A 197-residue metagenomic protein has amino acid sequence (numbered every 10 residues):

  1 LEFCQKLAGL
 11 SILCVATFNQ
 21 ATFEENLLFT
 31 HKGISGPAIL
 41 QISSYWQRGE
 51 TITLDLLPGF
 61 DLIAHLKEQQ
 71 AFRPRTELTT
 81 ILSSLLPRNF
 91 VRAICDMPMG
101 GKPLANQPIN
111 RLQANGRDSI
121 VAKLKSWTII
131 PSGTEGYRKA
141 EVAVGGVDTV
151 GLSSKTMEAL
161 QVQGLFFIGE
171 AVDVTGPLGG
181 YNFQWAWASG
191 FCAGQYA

Functional and structural regions predicted by a protein language model:
L1-N115: An anion/pyrophosphate-binding glycine-rich loop and adjacent beta-alpha core in soluble alpha-beta enzymes
S35-A38, V147-D148, A171, L178-N182: Gly/Ser/Thr-rich beta-alpha loop segments that engage phosphate groups in nucleotides
I42-Y45, S154-K155, S189: N-terminal low-complexity, intrinsically disordered patches enriched in charged
W46, W127, W185-W187: Tryptophan-centered motif/residue detector
D61-L62, P131, G190-C192: Short, intrinsically disordered/low-complexity patches at protein termini and at juxtamembrane boundaries
R92-T175: A glycine-rich dinucleotide-binding beta-alpha-beta segment and adjacent secondary-structure elements that constitute
V174-A197: A conserved FAD-binding loop/helix module that cradles the flavin
